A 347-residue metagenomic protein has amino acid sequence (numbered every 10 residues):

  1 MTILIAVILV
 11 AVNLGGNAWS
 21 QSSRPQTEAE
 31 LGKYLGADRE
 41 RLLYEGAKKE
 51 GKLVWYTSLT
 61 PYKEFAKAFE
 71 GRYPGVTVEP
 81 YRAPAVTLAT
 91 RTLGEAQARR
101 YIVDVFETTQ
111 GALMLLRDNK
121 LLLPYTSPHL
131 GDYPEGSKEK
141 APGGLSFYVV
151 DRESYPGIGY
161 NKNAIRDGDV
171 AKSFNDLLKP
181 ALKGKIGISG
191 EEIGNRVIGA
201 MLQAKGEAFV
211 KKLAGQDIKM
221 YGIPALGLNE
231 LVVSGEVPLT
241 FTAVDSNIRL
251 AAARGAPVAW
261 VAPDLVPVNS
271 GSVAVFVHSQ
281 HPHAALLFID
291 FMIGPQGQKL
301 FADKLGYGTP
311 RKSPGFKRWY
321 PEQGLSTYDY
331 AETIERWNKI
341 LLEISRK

Functional and structural regions predicted by a protein language model:
T2-N13: Bacterial N-terminal signal peptides
G36-K48, V54, S58-T77, D303-G306: Short, polar/charged alpha-helical segment
V54-K67, V78-A96, R100-E236: Extracytoplasmic ligand-binding site segments that recognize negatively charged/polar headgroups
A112-L115, P238-P257: A ligand-binding cleft/hinge motif common to bilobed small-molecule-binding domains
D132-E135, S154, K212-G215, K219-G222 (+3 more regions): Periplasmic-binding protein-like
G157-A164, M201-L202, N269-H281, L300: A bilobed periplasmic-binding-protein/Venus flytrap-type ligand-binding module shared by bacterial periplasmic
L182-S189, I193, M292-G315: Periplasmic-binding protein-like
S313-K347: Extracellular/periplasmic bilobal clamshell ligand-binding domains
